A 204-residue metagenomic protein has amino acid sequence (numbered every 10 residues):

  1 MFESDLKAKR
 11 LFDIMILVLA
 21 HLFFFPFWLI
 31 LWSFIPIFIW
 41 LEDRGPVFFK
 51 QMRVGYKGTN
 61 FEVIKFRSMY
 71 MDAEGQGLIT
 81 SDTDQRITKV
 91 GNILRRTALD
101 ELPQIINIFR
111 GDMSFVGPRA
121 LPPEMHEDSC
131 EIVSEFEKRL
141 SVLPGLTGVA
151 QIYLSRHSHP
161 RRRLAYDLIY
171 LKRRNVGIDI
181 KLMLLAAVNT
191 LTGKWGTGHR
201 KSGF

Functional and structural regions predicted by a protein language model:
F2-M71, V176, L182-F204: A hydrophobic, helix-centered structural microdomain
D5, K9-F12, D84-G91, P123 (+2 more regions): Alpha-helical membrane and juxtamembrane elements of multi-pass inner-membrane transport and channel proteins
D13, D100-Q104, D167, D179: Acidic active-site catalytic centers that drive phospho-/nucleotidyl reactions and related ester hydrolyses
L29, R96-D100, V116, S155 (+1 more regions): Residue-level signal for short amphipathic helical patches enriched in basic/charged and nearby hydrophobic residues
F49-K50, L78, V116-P118, P123-E124 (+3 more regions): Short, hydrophobic secondary-structure boundary micro-motifs
F49-R86, L146-A165: Short, glycine-rich, amphipathic interfacial segments at transmembrane boundaries or analogous
D82-L143, M183-A186: A short, structured surface patch at a secondary-structure boundary
E135-G198: Cytosol-/stroma-facing membrane-proximal "stalk/adaptor" domains immediately downstream of transmembrane anchors
